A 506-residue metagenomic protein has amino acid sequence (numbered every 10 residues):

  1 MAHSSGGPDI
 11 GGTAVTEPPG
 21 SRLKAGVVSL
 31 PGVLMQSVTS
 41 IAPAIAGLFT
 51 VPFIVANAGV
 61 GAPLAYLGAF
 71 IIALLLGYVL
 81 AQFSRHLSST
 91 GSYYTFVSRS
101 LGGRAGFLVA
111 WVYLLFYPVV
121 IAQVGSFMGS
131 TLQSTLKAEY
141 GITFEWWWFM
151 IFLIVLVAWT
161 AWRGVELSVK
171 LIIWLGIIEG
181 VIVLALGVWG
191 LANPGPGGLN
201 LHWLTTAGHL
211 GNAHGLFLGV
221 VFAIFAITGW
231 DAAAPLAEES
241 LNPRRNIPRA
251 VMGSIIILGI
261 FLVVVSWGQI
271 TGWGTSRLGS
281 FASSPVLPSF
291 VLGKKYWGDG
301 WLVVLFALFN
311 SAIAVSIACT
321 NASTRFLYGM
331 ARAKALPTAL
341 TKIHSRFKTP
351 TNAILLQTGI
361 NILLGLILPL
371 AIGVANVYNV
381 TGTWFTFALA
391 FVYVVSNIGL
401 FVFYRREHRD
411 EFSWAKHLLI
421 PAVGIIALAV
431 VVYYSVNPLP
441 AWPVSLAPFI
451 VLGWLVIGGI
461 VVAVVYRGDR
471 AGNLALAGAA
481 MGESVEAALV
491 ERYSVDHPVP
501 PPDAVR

Functional and structural regions predicted by a protein language model:
M1-G61, L74-Y78, Y466-R506: Membrane-interface "cap" regions at the ends of multi-pass membrane proteins
P18, L23-S130, I224, A232-A233 (+4 more regions): Transmembrane helix-boundary motif of multi-pass solute transporters/channels
P19-K24, A62-P63, A138-E145, I173-F306: Helix-loop-helix junctions that connect adjacent transmembrane segments in multi-pass membrane transporters
P31, L171, L340-F347, A390-V444: C-terminal membrane-solvent junction of multi-pass transporters and transport-like membrane proteins
F53-P63, S134-W146, E166-G176, V303-F306 (+3 more regions): Transmembrane helix-loop boundary segments of multi-pass membrane transporters
S89, V112-F127, I227, D231-S240 (+3 more regions): Membrane-helix boundary/coupling elements in multi-pass transport proteins
T95-V97, G102, Q133-E139, A250-T320 (+1 more regions): TM-loop-TM module centered on a large, flexible mid-protein loop between adjacent transmembrane helices in multi-pass
W146-P196, T228, A250-I257, A388-F391 (+3 more regions): Membrane-interface loop-to-helix entry segments
